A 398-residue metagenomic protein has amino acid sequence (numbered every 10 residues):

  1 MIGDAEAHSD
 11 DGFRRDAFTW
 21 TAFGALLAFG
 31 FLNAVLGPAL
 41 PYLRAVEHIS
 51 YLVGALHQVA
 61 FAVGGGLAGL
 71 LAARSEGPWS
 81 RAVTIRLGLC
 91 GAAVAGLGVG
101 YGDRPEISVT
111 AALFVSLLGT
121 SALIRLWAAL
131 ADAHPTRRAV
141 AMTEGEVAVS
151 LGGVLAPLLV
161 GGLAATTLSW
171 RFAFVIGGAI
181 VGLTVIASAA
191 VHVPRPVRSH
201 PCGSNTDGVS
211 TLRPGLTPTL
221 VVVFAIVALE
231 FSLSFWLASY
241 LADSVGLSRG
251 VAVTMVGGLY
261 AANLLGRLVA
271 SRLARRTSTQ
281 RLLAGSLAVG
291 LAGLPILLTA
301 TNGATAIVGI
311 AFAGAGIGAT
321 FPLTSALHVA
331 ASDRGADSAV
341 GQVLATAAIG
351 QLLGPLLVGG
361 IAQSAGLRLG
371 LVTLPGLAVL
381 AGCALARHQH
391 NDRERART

Functional and structural regions predicted by a protein language model:
L36-G37, P214-G257, A261-L265: Extracytoplasmic gate region of multi-pass secondary transporters
L43-R44, S75-E76, L159-T167, L241-A242 (+2 more regions): Interfacial helix-cap and linker-helix signal at transmembrane-aqueous boundaries of multi-pass secondary transporters
H48, S80, Y101-E106, P135 (+2 more regions): Helix-breaking motifs and short loop linkers at transmembrane-helix boundaries and internal kinks in secondary membrane
L67-D103: Conserved MFS/SLC helix-loop-helix module at the cytosolic interface between two early adjacent transmembrane helices
A68-S80, G266-S278, A362: Helix-to-loop junctions at the C-terminal end of transmembrane segments in multipass secondary transporters
A112-V147: Cytoplasmic helix-loop-helix junction between adjacent transmembrane helices in 12-TM secondary transporters
R137, E144-V193: Helix-loop-helix hairpin linking two adjacent transmembrane segments in secondary transporters
Q280-T324: C-terminal transmembrane helical hairpin of 12-TM major facilitator-type secondary transporters
